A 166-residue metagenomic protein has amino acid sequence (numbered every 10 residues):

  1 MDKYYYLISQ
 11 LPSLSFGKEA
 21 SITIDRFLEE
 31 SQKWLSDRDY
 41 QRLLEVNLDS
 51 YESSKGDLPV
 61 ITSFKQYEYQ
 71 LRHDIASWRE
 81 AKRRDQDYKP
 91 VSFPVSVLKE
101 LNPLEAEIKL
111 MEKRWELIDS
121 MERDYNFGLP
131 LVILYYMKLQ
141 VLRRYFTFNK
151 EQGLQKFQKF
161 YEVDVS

Functional and structural regions predicted by a protein language model:
M1-S166: Extended alpha-helical surfaces
